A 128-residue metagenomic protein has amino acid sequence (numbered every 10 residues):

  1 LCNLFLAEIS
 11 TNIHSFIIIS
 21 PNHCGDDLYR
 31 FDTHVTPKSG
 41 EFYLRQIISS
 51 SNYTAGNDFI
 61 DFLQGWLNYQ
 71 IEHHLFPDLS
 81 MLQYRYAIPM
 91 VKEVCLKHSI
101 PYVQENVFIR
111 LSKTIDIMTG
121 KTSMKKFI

Functional and structural regions predicted by a protein language model:
L1-I128: Hydrophobic transmembrane helical bundles of multi-pass organellar membrane proteins
